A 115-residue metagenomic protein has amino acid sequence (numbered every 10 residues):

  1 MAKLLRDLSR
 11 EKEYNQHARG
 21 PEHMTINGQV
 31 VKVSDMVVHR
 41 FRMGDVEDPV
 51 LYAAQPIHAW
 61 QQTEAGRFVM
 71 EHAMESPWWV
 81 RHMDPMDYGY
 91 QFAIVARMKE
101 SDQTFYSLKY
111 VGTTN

Functional and structural regions predicted by a protein language model:
A2-G89: Structured alpha/beta or helical-core interaction and ligand-binding surfaces enriched in interleaved
R81-N115: Short, compact, well-ordered microdomains
